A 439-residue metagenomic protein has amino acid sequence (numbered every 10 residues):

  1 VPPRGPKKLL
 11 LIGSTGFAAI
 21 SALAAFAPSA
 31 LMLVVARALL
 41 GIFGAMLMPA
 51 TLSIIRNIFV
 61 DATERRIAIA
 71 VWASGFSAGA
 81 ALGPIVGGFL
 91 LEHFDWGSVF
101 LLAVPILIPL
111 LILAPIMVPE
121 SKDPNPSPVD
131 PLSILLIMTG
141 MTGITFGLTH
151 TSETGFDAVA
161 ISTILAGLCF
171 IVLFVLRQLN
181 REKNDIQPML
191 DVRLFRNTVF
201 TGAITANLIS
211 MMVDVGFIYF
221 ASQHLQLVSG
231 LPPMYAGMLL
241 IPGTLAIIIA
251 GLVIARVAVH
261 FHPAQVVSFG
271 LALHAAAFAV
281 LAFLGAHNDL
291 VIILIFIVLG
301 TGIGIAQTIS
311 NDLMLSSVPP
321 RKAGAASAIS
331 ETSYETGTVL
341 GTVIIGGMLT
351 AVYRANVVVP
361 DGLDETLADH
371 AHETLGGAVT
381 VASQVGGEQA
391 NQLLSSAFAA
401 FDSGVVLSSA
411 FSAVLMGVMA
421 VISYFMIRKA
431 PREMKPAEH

Functional and structural regions predicted by a protein language model:
V1, V86-F94, L148, L225-Q226 (+3 more regions): Interfacial helix-cap and linker-helix signal at transmembrane-aqueous boundaries of multi-pass secondary transporters
P2-L132: Helix-loop-helix hairpins in multi-pass membrane proteins, especially solute transporters
F17, G41, A70-A80, P84 (+8 more regions): Structural signature of transmembrane alpha-helices in multi-pass secondary transporters
A18-A19, V104-L111, I171, A275-A276 (+1 more regions): Small-residue-rich packing faces within the transmembrane alpha-helices of Major Facilitator Superfamily
S21, M32, D95, S162 (+1 more regions): Transmembrane core module of solute transporters
A62-W72, P233, P320-I329: Loop-to-transmembrane helix entry/capping segments in MFS-fold secondary transporters and related SLC/MFSD carriers
A70, E92-A206, V213, L231 (+1 more regions): Hydrophobic transmembrane-helix bundles of small-molecule transporters
P109, L313, Y334-R428, E433 (+1 more regions): Hydrophobic transmembrane architecture of multi-pass small-molecule transporters
